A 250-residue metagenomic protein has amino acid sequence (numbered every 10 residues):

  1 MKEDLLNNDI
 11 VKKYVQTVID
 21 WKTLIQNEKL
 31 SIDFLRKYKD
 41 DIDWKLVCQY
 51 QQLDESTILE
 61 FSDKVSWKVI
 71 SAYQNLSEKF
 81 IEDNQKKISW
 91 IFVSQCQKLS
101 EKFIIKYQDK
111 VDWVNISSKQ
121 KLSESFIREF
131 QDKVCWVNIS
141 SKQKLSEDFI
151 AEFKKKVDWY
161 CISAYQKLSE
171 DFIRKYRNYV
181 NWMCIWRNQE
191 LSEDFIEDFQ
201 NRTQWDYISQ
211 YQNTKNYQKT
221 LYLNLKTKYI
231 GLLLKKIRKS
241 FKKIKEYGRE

Functional and structural regions predicted by a protein language model:
M1-E250: Alpha-helical scaffold segments
